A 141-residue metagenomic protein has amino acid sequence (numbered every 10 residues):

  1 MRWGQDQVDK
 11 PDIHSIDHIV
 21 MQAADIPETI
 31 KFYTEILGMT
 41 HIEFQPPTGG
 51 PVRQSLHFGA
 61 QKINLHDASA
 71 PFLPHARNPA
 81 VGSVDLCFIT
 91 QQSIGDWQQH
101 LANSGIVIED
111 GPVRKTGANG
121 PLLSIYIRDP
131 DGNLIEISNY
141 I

Functional and structural regions predicted by a protein language model:
M1-D12, Q98-I141: Vicinal oxygen chelate
R2-E28, V84-L86, I141: N-terminal beta-strand motif that seeds the catalytic metal site of vicinal oxygen chelate
W3-Q5, A68-L73: Short amphipathic beta-strand starts and helix->beta connectors
S15-A24, Q54-H57, H75-A102, L123-R128: Vicinal oxygen chelate
I16-I19, I42, G111-P112: Generic beta-strand hydrophobic packing signal
H18, L37, E136: Short catalytic micro-motifs in class I SAM-dependent methyltransferases
M21-S69: Core segments of cupin and vicinal oxygen chelate
G49, P79-V81, A118-G120: Short coil/turn motifs at beta-sheet boundaries
